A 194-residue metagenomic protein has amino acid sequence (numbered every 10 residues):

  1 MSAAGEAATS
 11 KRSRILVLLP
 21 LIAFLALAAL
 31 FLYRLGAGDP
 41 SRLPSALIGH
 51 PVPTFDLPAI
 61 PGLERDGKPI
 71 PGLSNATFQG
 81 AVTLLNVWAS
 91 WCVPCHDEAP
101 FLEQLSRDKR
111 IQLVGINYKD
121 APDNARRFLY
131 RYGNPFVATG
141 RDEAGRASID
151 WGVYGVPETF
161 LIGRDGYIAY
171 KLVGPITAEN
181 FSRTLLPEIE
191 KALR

Functional and structural regions predicted by a protein language model:
M1-G62, R194: N-terminal targeting signals for export/organelle localization
R14, Y130-P135, R141-L193: Thiol/disulfide oxidoreductase modules built on the thioredoxin-like
P53, W88, V114, I149: Conserved Rossmann-like nucleotide-binding pocket used by diverse enzymes that bind dinucleotide cofactors
F55-T83: A short beta-strand-turn-helix
A81-T83, W88-W91, G155: Short pre-active-site segment immediately N-terminal to redox-active cysteine/selenocysteine motifs in thiol-based
L84-N86, G115, L161: Hydrophobic beta-strand core positions in alpha/beta domains
V87-Q104: Conserved redox-active cysteine motifs that mediate thiol-disulfide chemistry, especially di-cysteine Cys-X(1-2)-Cys
L105-A144, V156: Conserved segment of the thioredoxin-like fold in thiol-based oxidoreductases
